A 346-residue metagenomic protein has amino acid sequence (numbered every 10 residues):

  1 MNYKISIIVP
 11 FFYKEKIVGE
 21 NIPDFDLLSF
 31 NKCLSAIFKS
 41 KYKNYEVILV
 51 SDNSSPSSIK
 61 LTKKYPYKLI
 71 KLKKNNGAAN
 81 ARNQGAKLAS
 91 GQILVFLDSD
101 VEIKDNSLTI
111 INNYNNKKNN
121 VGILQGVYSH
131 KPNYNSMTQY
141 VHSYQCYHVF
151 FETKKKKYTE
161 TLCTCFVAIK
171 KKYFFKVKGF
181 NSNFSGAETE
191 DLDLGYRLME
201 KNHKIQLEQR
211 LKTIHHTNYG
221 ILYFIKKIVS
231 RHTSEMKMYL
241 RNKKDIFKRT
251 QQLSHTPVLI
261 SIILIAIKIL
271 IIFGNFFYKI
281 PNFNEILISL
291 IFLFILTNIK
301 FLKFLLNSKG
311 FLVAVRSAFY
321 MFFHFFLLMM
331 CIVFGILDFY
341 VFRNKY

Functional and structural regions predicted by a protein language model:
L27-N44: Short, acidic, metal-binding catalytic loop of nucleotide-sugar glycosyltransferases
A36, S51-I59, D98-E102: A conserved acidic beta->alpha catalytic loop
L72-A89: Glycine-rich, basic loop-to-helix element that forms the pyrophosphate-binding segment of sugar-nucleotide handling
L94: Short aromatic/hydrophobic "clamp" motif used to bind/position activated sugar donors
E102, N106-T138, H216: Conserved donor NDP-sugar-binding/catalytic core segment of glycosyltransferases
H130, F151-I169, S185-A187, D193 (+1 more regions): A recurrent flexible, glycine/aromatic-enriched loop bordering the glycosyltransferase active site that acts as
N181-G186, E190-F247: Catalytic donor/gating beta->alpha subdomain of glycosyltransferases that bind UDP-sugars
I221-I286, L306-V315, Y346: Basic/Trp-rich segment in TM-proximal cytosolic loops or flexible interdomain/linker regions
